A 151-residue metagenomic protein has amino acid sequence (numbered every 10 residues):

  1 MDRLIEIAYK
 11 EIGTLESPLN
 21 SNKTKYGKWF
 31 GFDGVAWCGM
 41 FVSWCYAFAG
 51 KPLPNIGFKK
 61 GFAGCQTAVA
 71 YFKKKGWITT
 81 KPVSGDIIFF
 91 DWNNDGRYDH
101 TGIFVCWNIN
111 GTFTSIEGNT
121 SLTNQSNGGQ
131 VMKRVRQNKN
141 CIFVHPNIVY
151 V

Functional and structural regions predicted by a protein language model:
M1-N55, I148-Y150: N-terminal capping segments
I5, K51-Q125: ...with weaker cross-activation on analogous glycine-rich loops/strands in unrelated enzymes
K23, F30, Q66, V135 (+1 more regions): Solvent-exposed, flexible loop/coil residues
G111-V151: Active-site signature of cysteine proteases
